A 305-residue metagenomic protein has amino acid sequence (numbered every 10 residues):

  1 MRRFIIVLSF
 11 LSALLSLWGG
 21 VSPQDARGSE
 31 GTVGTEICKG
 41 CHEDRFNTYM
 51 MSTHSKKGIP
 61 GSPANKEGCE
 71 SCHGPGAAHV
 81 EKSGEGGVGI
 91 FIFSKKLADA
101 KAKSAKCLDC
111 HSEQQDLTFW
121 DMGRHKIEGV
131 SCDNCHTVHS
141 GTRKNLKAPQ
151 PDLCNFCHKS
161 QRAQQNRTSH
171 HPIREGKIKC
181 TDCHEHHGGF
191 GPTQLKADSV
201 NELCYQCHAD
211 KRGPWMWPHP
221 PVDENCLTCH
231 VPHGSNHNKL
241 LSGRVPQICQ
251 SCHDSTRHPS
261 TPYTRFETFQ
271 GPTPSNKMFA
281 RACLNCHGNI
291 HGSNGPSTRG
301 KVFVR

Functional and structural regions predicted by a protein language model:
M1-F10: Bacterial N-terminal signal peptides that target proteins for export
R3-F4, S16-R305: Short sequence/structural segments immediately N-terminal
S9-L17: Hydrophobic core
